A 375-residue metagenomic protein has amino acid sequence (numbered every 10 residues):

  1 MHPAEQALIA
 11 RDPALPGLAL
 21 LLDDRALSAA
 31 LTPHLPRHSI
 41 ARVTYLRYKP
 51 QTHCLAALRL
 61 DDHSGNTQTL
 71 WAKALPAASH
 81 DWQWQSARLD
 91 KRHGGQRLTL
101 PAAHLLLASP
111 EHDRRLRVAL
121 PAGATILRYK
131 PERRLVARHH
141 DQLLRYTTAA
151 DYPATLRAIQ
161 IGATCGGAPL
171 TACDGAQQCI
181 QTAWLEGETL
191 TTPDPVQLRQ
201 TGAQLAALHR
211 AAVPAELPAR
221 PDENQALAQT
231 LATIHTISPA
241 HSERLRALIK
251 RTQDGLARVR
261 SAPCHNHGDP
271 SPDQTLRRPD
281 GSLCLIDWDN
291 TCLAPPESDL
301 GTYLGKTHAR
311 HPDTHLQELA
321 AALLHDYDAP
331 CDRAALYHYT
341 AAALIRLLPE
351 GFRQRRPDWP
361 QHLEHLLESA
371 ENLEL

Functional and structural regions predicted by a protein language model:
M1-C173, Q177-Q178, T182, E188 (+4 more regions): Phosphate/pyrophosphate-binding loops and the adjoining catalytic core of nucleotide-dependent enzymes
Q96-L100, C179, W184-G187, E216-L217 (+3 more regions): Regulatory/sensor and coupling segments of signal-transduction and defense proteins
D113-I126, V213-H267: An alpha-helical support segment within catalytic cores of ATP-dependent transferases
D151, T189, T275, L293-P295: Conserved protein kinase catalytic core
T189-P195: AlphaC helix of the protein kinase catalytic domain
P263-H265, R278-A321: Active-site Asp-x-Gly
D269, D273-L276: Catalytic-loop signature of eukaryotic-like protein kinases
D299-P330, T340-W359, S369: Active-site activation/catalytic loop segments of kinase-like enzymes and analogous catalytic loops in related
